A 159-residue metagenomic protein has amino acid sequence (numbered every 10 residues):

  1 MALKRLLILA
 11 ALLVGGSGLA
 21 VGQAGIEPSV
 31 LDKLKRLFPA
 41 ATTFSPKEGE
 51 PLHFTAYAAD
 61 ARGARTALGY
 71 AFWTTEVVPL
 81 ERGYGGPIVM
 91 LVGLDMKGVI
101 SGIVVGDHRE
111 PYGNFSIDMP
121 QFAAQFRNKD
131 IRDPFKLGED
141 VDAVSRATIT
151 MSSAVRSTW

Functional and structural regions predicted by a protein language model:
M1-L7: Bacterial N-terminal signal peptides that target proteins for export
K4, A20-V21: A composition-driven signal for long, intrinsically disordered, charge-rich low-complexity tracts
I8-S17: Bacterial N-terminal signal peptides
V21-V144, T148-S152, T158-W159: Flexible, solvent-exposed loop/hinge segments and secondary-structure transition points
